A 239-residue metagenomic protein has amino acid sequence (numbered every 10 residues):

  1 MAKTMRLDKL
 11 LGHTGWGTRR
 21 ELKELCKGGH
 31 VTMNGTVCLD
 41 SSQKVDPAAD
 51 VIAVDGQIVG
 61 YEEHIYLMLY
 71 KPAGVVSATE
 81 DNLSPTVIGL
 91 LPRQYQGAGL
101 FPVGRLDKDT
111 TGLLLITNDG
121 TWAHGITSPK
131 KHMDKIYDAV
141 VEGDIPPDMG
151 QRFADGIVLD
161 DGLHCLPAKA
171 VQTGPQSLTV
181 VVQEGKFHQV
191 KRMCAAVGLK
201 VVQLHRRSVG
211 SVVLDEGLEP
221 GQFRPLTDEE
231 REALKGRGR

Functional and structural regions predicted by a protein language model:
A2-R239: Basic, flexible Lys/Arg- and Gly-enriched helix-loop patches that mediate nucleic-acid binding at interfaces with rRNA
